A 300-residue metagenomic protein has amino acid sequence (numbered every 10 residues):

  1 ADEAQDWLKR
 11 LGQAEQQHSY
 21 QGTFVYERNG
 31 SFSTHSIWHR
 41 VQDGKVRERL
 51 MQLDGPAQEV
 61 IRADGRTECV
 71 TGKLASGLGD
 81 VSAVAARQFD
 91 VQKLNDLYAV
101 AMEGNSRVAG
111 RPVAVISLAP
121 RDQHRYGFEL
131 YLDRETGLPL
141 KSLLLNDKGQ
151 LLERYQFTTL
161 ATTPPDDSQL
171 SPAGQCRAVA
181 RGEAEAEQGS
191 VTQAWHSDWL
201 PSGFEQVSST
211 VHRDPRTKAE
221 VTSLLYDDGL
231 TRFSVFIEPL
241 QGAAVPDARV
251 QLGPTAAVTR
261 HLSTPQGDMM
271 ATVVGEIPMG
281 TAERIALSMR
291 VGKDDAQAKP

Functional and structural regions predicted by a protein language model:
A1-K73, D96-R134, L138-L144: N-terminal mature ectodomain segment of secretory-pathway/periplasmic proteins
C69-F89: Acidic/charged, solvent-exposed loop-and-adjacent secondary-structure segments enriched in E/D, K/R, S/T, and G/P
A109-A178, V250-L252: Gly/Pro-enriched, hydrophobic low-complexity segments that function as extracytoplasmic propeptides/linkers
S142, G267-E276: Short, well-ordered beta-strand elements
T163-G189, D295-P300: Short, gly/Ser/Thr-rich active-site loops of penicillin-recognizing serine hydrolases
R177-Q266, E276-G280, R284: Short, solvent-exposed recognition patches
A282-K299: Short, low-complexity, Pro/Ser/Thr/Gly-rich segments in the mature regions of secreted, periplasmic
